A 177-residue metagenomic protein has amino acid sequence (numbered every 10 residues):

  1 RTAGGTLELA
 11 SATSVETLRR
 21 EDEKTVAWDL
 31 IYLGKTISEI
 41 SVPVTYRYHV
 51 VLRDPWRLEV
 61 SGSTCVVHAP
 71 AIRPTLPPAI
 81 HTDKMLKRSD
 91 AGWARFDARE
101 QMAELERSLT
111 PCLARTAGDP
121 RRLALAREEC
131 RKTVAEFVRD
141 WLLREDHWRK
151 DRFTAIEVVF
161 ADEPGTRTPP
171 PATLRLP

Functional and structural regions predicted by a protein language model:
R1-P177: Domain-level marker for long, solvent-exposed, non-transmembrane regions
